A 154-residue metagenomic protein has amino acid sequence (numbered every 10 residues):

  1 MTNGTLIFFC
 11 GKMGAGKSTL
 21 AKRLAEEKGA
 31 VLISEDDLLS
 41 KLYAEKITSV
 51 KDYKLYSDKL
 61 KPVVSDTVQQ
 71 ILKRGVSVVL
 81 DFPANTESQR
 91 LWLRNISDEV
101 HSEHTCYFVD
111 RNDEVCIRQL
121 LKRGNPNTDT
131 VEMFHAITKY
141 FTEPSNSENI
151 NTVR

Functional and structural regions predicted by a protein language model:
M1-N3: Phosphate-binding P-loop
F9: Hydrophobic anchor at the beta1->P-loop junction of P-loop NTPases
K12-M13: The conserved Walker
G16: Conserved glycine(s) of the Walker
T19-V76, V115-R118: Conserved substrate/cofactor phosphate-moiety recognition/catalytic segment in nucleotide-dependent phosphotransferases
L55-V100, H104: Glycine-rich phosphate-binding loop used to anchor ATP phosphates in small-molecule kinases, encompassing both
V100-Q119: Conserved phosphate-donor/acceptor-positioning beta-strand/loop module used by diverse small-molecule
K122-R154: Small-molecule kinase domains that catalyze NTP-dependent phosphoryl transfer to phosphate-bearing small molecules
